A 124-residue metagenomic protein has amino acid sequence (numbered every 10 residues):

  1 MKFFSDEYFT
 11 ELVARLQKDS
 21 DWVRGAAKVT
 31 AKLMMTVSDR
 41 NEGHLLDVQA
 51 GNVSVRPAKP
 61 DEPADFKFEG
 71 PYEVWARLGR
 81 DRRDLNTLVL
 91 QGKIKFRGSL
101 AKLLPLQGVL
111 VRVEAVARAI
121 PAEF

Functional and structural regions predicted by a protein language model:
M1-F124: Feature captures hydrophobic
